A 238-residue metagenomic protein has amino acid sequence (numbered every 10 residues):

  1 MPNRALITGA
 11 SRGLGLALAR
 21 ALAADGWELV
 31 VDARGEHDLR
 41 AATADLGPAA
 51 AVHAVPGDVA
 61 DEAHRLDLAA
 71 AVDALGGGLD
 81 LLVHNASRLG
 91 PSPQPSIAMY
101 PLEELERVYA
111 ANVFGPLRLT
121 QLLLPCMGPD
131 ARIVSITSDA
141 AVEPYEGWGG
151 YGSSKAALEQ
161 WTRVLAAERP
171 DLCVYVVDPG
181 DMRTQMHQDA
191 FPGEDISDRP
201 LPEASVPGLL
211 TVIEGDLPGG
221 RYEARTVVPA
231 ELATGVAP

Functional and structural regions predicted by a protein language model:
S11-R12: Conserved glycine-rich cofactor-binding loop
D25-A42: Conserved glycine-rich Rossmann-like NAD(P)H-binding loop of the short-chain dehydrogenase/reductase
P56-L68: The beta1-alpha1 cofactor-binding region of Rossmann-like NAD(H)/NADP(H)-dependent oxidoreductases
D67-A71, P93-M99, E103-A110: Active-site Tyr-X3-Lys motif and surrounding loop/helix of classical short-chain dehydrogenase/reductase
V83, P116-L123, M127, W161-T162: Hydrophobic positions on the long internal alpha-helix of Rossmann-like NAD(P)-dependent oxidoreductase domains
R88-L89, S96-L102, L117, D130-A157 (+3 more regions): Catalytic loop of short-chain dehydrogenase/reductase
L172, V176-P179, T184, P192-V236: C-terminal helical subdomain
